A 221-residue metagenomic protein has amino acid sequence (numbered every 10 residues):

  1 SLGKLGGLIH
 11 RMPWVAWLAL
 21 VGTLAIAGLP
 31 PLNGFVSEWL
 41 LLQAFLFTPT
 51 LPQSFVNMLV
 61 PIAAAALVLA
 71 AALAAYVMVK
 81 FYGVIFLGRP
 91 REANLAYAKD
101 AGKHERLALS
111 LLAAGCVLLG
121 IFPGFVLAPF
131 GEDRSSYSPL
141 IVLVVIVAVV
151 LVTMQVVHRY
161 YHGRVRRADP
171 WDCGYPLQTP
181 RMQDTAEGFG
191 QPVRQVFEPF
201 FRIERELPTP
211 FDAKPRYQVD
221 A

Functional and structural regions predicted by a protein language model:
S1, E38, M78-F81: Hydrophobic/aromatic residues in alpha-helical transmembrane segments
S1-N33, L42-F45, N57-A70, L95-L118 (+2 more regions): Interfacial and helix-entry/exit segments of alpha-helical transmembrane bundles in multi-pass inner-membrane proteins
L2, L18, L87, R91-A96 (+1 more regions): Acidic/polar loop patches that form or flank catalytic/metal-binding clefts of enzymes that bind anionic ligands
H10-R11, I26, P30, F47-L51 (+8 more regions): Short, well-ordered loop/turn and helix-capping segments at boundaries between secondary-structure elements and domains
L29-F47, I121-E132: Membrane-helix interface motif
T48-I62, E132-I141: Membrane-interface segments at the starts/ends of alpha-helical transmembrane spans
P61-D100, L143-A168: Predominantly late transmembrane helices and immediately cytosolic-facing juxtamembrane segments
V126-V144, V156-A221: Aromatic-capped, Gly/Pro-kinked transmembrane alpha-helices
